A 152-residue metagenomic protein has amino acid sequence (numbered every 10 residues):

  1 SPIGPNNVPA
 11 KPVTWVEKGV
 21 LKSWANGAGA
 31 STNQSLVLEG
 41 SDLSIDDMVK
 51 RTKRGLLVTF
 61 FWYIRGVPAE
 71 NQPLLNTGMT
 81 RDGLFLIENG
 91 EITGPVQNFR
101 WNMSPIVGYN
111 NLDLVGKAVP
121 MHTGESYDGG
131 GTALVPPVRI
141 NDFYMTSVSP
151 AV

Functional and structural regions predicted by a protein language model:
S1-V152: Dual-mode signal for accessory low-complexity, basic/Gly-rich regions
